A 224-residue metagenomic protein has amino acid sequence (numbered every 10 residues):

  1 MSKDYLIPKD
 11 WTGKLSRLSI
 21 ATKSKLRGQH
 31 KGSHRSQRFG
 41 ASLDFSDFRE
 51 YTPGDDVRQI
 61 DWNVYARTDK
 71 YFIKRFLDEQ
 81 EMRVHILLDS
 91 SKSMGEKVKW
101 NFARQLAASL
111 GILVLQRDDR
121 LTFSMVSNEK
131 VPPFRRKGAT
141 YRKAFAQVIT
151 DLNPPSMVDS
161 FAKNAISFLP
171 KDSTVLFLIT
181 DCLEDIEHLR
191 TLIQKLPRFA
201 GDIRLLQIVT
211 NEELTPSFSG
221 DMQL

Functional and structural regions predicted by a protein language model:
M1-Q37, R49-D55, V64, L77-I86 (+2 more regions): Exposed, interaction-prone extracellular/peripheral surfaces
F39-A41: A positional/architectural concept
V57-Q59: N-terminal juxtadomain amphipathic helix that follows a signal peptide/anchor or precedes a small N-terminal auxiliary
N63-D69: Positively charged, low-complexity intrinsically disordered leader regions
Y71-F76: Catalytic micro-motifs at enzyme active sites that drive phosphoryl/nucleotidyl and oxygen chemistry
